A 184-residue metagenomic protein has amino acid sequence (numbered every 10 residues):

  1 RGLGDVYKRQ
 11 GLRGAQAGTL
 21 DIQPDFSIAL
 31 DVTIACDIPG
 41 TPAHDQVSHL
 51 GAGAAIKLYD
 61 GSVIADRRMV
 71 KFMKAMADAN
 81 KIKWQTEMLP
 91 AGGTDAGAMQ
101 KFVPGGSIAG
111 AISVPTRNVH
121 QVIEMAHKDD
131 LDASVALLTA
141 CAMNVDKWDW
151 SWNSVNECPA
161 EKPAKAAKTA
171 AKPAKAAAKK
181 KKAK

Functional and structural regions predicted by a protein language model:
R1-Y7: Short, small-residue-biased leader/transition segments that mark boundaries at the very start of proteins
D5, D31-A35, S113-P115: Short beta-strand segments
K8-A17, A77: Glycine-rich phosphate- or other oxyanion-binding loops that anchor nucleotides, phosphorylated ligands
K8-G11, A35-P39, S62-V63: Short, catalytically relevant binding-site loops at active-site mouths
L20-G40: A glycine-rich helix N-cap at a beta->alpha junction
T41-I56: Active-site loop ensemble at the mouth of alpha/beta enzyme cores that anchors a bound cofactor
A55-D132, C141-A164: Active-site-adjacent substrate-binding region of metalloamidase/peptidase-like peptide-processing proteins
E161-K184: Intrinsically disordered, polybasic Lys/Arg-rich low-complexity tracts
